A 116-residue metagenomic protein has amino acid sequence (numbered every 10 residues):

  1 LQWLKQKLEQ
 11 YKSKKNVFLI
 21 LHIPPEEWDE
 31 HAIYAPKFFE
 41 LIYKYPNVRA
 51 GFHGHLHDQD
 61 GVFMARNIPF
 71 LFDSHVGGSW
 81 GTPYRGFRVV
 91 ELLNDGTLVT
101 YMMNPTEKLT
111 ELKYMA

Functional and structural regions predicted by a protein language model:
L1-P69: His/acidic metal-ligating clusters that form di-metal
D60, M64-A116: Binuclear metal-dependent phosphoesterase catalytic core
